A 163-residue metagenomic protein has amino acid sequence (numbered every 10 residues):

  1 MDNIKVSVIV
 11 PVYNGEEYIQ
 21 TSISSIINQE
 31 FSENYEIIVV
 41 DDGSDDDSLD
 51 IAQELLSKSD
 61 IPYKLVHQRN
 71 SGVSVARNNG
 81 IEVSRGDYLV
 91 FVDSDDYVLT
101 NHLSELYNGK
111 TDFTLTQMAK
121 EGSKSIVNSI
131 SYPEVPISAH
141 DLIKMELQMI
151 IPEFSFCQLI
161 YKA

Functional and structural regions predicted by a protein language model:
M1-A163: Nucleotide-sugar donor-binding/catalytic module of glycosyltransferases that assemble extracellular/cell-envelope
